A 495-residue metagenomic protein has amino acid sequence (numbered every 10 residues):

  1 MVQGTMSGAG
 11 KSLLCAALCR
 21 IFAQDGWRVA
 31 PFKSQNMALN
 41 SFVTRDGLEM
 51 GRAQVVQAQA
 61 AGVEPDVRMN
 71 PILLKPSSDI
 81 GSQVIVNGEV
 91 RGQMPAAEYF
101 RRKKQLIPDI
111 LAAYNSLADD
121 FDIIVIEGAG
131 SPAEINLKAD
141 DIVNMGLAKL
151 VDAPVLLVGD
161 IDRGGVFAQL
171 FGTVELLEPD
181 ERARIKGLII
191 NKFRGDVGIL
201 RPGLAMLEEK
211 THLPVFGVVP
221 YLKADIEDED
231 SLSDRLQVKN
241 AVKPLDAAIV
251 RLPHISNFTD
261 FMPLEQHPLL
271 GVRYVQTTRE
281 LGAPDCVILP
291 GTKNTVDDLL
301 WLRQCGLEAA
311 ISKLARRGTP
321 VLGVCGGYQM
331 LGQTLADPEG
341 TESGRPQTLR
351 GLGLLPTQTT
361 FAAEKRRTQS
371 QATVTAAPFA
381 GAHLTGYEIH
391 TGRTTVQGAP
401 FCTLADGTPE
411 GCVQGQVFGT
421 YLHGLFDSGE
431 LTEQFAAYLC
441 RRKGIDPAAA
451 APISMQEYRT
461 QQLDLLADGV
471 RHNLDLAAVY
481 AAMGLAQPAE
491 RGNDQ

Functional and structural regions predicted by a protein language model:
M1-A315, P320, D337-G340, A363-E364 (+1 more regions): Flexible phosphate-sensing "switch/lid" loops adjacent to ATP/NTP-binding sites across phosphate-transfer
C325: Catalytic nucleophile serine of serine hydrolases, specifically the conserved "nucleophile elbow" pentapeptide
M330: Conserved catalytic-site region of short-chain dehydrogenase/reductase
T341-T368: Conserved P-loop NTPase catalytic core
